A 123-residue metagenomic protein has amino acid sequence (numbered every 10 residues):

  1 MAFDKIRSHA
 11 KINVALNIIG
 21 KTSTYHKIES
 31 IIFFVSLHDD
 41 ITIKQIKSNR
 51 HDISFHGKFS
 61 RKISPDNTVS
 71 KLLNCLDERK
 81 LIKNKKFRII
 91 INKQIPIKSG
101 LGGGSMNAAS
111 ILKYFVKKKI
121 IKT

Functional and structural regions predicted by a protein language model:
M1-S99, V116-K122: ATP-binding N-lobe of GHMP and related small-molecule kinases
S105-K119: Short, small-residue alpha-helix embedded
